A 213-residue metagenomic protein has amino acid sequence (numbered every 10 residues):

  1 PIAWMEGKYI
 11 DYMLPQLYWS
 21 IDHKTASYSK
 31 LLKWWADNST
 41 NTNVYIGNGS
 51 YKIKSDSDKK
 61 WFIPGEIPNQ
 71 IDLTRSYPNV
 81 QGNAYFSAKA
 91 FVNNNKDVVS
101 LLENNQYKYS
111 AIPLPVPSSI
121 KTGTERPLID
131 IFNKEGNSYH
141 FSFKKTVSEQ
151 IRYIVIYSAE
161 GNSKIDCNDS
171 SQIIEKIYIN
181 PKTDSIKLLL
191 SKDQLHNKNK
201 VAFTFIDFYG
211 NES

Functional and structural regions predicted by a protein language model:
P1-I2, E6-K24, T40-S119: Substrate-binding cleft of secreted/luminal carbohydrate-active enzymes
K121-I131: Proline-enriched interdomain boundary motifs that mark the N-terminal boundary and often initiate the first structured
G136, I179-L188: Short, solvent-exposed loop/turn segments in extracellular or other extracytoplasmic domains
N137-E149: Conserved aromatic anchor
S142-F143, D184-D193: Exposed aromatic-hydrophobic patches
T146-S170, K198: Solvent-exposed loop/turn segments flanking beta-strands in beta-repeat/beta-sandwich domains
C167-K182: Solvent-exposed serine/threonine-rich low-complexity stretches and specific carbohydrate-binding patches
L190-E212: Beta-strand-rich modules
